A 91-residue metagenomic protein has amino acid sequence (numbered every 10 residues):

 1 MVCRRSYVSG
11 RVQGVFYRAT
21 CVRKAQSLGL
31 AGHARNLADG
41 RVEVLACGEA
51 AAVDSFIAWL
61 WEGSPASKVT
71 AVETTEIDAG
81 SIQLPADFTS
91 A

Functional and structural regions predicted by a protein language model:
M1-A91: Intrinsically disordered, low-complexity, mixed-charge
